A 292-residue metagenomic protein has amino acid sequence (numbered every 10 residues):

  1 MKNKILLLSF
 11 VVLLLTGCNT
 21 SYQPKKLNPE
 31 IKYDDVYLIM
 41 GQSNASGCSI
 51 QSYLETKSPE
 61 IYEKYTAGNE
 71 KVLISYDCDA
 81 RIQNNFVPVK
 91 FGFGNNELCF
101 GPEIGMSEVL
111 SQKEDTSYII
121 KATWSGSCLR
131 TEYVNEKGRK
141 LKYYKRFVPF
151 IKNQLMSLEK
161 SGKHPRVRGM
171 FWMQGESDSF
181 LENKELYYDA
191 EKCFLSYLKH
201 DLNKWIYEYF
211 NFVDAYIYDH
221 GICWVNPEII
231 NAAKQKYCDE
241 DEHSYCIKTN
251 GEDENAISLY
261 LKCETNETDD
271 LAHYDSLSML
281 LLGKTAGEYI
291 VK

Functional and structural regions predicted by a protein language model:
K2-L8: Sec-dependent signal peptide recognition, specifically the positively charged N-region followed immediately by
T16-G17: C-terminal motif of bacterial Sec signal peptides marking the signal peptidase cleavage site
Y22-K292: Cell-envelope and extracellular/periplasmic
